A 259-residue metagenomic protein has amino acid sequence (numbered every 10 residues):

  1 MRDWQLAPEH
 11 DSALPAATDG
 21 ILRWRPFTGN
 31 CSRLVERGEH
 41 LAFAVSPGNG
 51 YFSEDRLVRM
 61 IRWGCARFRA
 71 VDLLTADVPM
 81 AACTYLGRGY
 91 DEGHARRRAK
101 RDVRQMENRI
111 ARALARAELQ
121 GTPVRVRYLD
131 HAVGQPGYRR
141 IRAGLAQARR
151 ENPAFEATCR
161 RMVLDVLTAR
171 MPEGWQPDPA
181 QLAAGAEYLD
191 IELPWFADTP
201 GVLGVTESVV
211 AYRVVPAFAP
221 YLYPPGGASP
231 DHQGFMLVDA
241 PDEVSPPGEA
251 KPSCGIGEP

Functional and structural regions predicted by a protein language model:
M1-P259: Compositional signal for N-terminal targeting/processing segments
